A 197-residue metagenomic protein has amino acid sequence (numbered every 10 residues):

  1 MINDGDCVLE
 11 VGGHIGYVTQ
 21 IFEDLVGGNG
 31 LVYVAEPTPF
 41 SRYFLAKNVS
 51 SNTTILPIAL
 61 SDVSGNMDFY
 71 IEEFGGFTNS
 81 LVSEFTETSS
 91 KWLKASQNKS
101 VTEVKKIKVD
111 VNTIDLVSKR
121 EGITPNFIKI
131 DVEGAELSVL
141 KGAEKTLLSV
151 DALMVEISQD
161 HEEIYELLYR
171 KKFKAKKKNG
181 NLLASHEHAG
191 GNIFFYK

Functional and structural regions predicted by a protein language model:
M1-K197: Phosphate/nucleotide-binding beta-alpha loop and adjacent structural elements of enzyme active sites
